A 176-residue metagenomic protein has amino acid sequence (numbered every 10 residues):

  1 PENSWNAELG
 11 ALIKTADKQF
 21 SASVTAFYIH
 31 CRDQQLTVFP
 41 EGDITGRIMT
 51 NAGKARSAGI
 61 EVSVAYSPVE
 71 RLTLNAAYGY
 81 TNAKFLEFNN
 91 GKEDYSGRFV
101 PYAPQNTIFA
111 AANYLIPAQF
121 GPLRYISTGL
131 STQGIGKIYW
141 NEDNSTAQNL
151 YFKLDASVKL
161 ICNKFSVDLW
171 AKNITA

Functional and structural regions predicted by a protein language model:
P1, V38-I48, E87-F99, N144-N149: Flexible, surface-exposed loop regions and adjacent strand-edge segments of Gram-negative outer-membrane beta-barrel
E2-A58, G79, A83-L86, K172: Membrane-embedded beta-barrel scaffold of Gram-negative outer-membrane proteins
N3-W5, K18, I44, R56 (+4 more regions): Residue-level preference for beta-strand/loop junctions
W5-L9, A58-V62, N106-A110, F152-V158: Hydrophobic, lipid-facing positions within transmembrane beta-strands of outer-membrane proteins
A7, F20-V24, L74-A76, I108-A110 (+3 more regions): Transmembrane beta-strands of outer-membrane beta-barrel proteins
I13-T15, Y66-S67, Y102, Y114-I116 (+2 more regions): Residue-level signature of outer-membrane beta-barrel architecture
Y28-H30, T50-N141: Gram-negative outer-membrane beta-barrel transporters
H30, Q133-N141, K159-A176: C-terminal beta-signal and adjacent terminal beta-strands/loops of Gram-negative outer-membrane beta-barrel proteins
